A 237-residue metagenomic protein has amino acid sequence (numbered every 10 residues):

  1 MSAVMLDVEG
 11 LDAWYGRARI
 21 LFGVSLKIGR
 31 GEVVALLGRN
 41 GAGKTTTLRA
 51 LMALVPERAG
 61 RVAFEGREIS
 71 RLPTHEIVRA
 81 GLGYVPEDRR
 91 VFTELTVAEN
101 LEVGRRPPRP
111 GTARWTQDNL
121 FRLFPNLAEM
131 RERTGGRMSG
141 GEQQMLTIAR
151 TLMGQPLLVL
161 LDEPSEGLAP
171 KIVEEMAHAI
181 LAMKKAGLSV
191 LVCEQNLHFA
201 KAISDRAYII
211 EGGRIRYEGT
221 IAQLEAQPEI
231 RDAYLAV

Functional and structural regions predicted by a protein language model:
G16, L72, V97-W115, L123-A128 (+2 more regions): ABC-type ATPase nucleotide-binding domains, specifically the catalytic core motifs of the NBD
L37-R39: The feature captures the beta-strand-to-loop junction immediately N-terminal to the Walker
M52: Helix-to-loop junction immediately C-terminal to a conserved catalytic motif
G60-E68, A80, A113-Q117: Conserved ABC transporter NBD signature motif
T151-L152: ABC ATPase C-loop
V159-E163: Catalytic Walker B motif of ABC-type/P-loop ATPase nucleotide-binding domains
